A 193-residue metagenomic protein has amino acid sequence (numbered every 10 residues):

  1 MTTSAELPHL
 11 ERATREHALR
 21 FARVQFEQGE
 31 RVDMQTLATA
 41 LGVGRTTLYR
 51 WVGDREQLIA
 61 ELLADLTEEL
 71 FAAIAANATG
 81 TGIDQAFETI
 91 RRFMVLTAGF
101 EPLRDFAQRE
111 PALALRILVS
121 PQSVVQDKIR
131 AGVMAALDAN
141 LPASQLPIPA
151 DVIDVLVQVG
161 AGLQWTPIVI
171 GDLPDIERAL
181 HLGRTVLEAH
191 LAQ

Functional and structural regions predicted by a protein language model:
M1-A40, E56-Q57, D65: Basic, helix-initiating cap at the start of DNA-binding domains
F21-Q28, E69-N77, V159-P167: Solvent-exposed, amphipathic alpha-helical segments
G42-V52: Short hydrophobic/aromatic patch on the recognition helix
T47-L48, G82-I83, G162: Charge-biased, low-complexity intrinsically disordered regions
E61, I74-P102, I153-L156: Hydrophobic alpha-helical connector segments
T97-S120: Amphipathic alpha-helical segments used for helix-helix packing
A114-S144, A150-V157: Amphipathic alpha-helical packing segments from all-alpha helical-bundle domains
N140-T185: Hydrophobic/aromatic-rich alpha-helical bundle segments in the mid-to-C-terminal region
